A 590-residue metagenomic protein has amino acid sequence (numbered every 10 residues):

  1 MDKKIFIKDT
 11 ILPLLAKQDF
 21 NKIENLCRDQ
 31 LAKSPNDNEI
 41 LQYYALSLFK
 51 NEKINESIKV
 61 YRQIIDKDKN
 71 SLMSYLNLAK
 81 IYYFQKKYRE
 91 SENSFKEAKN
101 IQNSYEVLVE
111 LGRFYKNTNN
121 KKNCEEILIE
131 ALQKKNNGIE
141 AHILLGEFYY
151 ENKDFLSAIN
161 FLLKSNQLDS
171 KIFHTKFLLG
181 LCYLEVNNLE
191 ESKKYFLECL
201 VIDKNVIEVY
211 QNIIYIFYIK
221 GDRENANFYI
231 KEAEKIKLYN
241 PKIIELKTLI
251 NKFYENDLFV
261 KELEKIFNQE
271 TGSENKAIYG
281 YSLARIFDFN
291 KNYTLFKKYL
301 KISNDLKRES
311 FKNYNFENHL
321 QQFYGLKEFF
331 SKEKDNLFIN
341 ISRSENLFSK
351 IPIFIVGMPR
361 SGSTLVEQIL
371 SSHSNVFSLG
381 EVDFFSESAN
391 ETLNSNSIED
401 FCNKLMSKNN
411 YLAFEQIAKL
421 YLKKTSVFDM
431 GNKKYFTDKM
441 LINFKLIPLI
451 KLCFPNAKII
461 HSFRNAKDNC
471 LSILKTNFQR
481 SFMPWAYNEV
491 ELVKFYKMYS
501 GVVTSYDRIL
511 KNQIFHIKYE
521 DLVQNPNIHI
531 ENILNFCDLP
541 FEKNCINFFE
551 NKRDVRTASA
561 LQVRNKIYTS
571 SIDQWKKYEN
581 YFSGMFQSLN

Functional and structural regions predicted by a protein language model:
A16-K17, K50, F84, N117-T118 (+5 more regions): Register position in tetratricopeptide repeats
K33, K67, N100-I101, K134 (+5 more regions): Structural marker of alpha-solenoid helical repeat scaffolds
N227-Y229, A233, K247-T248, V260-T271 (+5 more regions): PAPS-dependent sulfotransferases, especially Golgi type II membrane carbohydrate sulfotransferases
S342-F454, S462: Phosphate-binding active sites in nucleotide-utilizing proteins
